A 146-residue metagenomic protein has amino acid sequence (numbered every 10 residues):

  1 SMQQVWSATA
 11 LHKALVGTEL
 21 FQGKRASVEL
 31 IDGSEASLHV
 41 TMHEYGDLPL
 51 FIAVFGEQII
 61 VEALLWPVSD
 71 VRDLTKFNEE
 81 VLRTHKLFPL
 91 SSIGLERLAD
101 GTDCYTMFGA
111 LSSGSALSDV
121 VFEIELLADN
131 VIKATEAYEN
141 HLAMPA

Functional and structural regions predicted by a protein language model:
S1-F51, L90, E96: Charge-rich, low-complexity N-terminal segments
H43-L48, F55-I60, P67-V71: Short, charged/polar surface micro-motifs in flexible loops or helix N-caps
I60-D103: Short, internal acidic amphipathic alpha-helical interface segments that mediate docking to partner proteins
C104-G109: Short, aliphatic-rich beta-strand segments
L111-E123: A short acidic/glycine-rich loop-to-helix N-cap element
E123, A128-V131: Helix-rich interaction surfaces within compact, conserved domain-sized segments that mediate assembly or partner
K133-E136: Glycine-rich and polybasic anion-binding loops at the starts of cofactor/ligand-binding domains
E139-A146: Short, highly charged C-terminal tails/helix-capping segments
